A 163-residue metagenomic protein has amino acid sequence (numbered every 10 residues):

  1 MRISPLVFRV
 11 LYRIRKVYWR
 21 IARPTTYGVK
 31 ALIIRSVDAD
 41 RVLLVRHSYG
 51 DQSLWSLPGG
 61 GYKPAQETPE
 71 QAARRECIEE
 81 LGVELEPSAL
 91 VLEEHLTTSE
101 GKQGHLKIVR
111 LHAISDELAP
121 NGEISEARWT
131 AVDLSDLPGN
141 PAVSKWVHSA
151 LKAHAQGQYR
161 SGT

Functional and structural regions predicted by a protein language model:
M1-K30: Acidic, metal-coordinating catalytic segment for phosphate/diphosphate chemistry, firing primarily on the Nudix
Y27-V29, D40, G104-K107, S125: Change "...and in nucleic-acid phosphodiester-cleaving endonucleases..." to "...and in nucleic-acid processing enzymes
A39-E79: Conserved Nudix-box catalytic region and its N-terminal flanking loop in Nudix hydrolases and closely related
E84-E94: A short coil-to-beta-strand element that immediately follows conserved catalytic motifs
E94-L118, R128, A150: Active-site-adjacent beta-strand/loop module that shapes the phosphate/pyrophosphate-binding cleft
I108, A119-K152: NUDIX/MutT-family hydrolases
V147-T163: Charged phosphate-binding loop/patch that engages nucleotide di/tri-phosphates or the phosphate backbone of nucleic
